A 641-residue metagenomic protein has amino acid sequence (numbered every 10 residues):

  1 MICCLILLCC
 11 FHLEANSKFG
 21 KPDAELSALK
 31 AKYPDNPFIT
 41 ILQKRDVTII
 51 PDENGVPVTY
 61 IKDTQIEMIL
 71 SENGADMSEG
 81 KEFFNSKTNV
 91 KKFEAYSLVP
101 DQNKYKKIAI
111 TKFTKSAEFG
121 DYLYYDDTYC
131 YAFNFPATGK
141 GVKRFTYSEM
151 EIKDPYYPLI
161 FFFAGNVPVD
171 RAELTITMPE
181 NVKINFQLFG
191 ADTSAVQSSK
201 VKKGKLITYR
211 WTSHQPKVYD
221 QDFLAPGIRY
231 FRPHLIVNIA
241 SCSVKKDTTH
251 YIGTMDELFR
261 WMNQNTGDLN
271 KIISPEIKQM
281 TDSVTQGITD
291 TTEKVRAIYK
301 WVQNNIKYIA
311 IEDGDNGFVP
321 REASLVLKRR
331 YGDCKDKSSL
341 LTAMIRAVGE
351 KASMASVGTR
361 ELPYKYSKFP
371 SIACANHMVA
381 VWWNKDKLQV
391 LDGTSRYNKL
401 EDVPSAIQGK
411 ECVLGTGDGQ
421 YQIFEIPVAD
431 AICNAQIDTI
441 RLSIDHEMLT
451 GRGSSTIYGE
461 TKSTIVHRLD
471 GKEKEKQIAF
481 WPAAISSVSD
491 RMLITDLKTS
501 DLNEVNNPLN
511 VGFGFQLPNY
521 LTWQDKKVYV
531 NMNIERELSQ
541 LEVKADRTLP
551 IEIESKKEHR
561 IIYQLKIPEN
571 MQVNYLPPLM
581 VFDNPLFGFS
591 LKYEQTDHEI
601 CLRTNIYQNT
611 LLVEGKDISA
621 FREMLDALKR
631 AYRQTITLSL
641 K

Functional and structural regions predicted by a protein language model:
N16-E82, P427-I444, L449-S455: Early extracytoplasmic/domain-onset interaction patches
K18-A24, E151-Y156, I160, A164-N166 (+5 more regions): Secretory-pathway-linked proteins and extracytosolic
Q65, R144, L174, I298 (+4 more regions): Cysteine-centered nucleophilic/redox motifs
M77-E82, T128-Y131, F135-A191, N506-N584: Surface-exposed, acidic/Ser/Thr-rich flexible loop segments
K81-F113, P168-F189, H467-D496, H559-N584: Solvent-exposed beta-hairpin/edge-strand motifs
F93-A164, S194-R232, T439-R441, L493-Q524: A surface-exposed beta-strand-loop module
K294, K300, D336-Q420, F424: Hydrophobic/aromatic-rich core segments of domains that either
I407-G409, T416-T522: Long hydrophobic segments that form regular secondary structure
